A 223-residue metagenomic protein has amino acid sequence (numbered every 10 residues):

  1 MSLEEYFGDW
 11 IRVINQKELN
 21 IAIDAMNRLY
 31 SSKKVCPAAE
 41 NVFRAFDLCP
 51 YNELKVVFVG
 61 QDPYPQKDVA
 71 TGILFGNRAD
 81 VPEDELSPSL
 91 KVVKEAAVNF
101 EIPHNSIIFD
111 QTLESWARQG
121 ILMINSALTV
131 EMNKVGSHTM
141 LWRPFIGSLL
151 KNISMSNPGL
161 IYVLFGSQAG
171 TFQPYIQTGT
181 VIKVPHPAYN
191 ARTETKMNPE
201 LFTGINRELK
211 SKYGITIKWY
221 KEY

Functional and structural regions predicted by a protein language model:
M1-E4: GGW-centered surface loops in extracellular recognition modules
Y6-L164, Q168-I176, T180-K183, Y189-R192 (+2 more regions): A polyanion-binding, active-site-adjacent surface
Y213-I215: Short, charged low-complexity linker/loop segments at the C-terminal edge of domains
